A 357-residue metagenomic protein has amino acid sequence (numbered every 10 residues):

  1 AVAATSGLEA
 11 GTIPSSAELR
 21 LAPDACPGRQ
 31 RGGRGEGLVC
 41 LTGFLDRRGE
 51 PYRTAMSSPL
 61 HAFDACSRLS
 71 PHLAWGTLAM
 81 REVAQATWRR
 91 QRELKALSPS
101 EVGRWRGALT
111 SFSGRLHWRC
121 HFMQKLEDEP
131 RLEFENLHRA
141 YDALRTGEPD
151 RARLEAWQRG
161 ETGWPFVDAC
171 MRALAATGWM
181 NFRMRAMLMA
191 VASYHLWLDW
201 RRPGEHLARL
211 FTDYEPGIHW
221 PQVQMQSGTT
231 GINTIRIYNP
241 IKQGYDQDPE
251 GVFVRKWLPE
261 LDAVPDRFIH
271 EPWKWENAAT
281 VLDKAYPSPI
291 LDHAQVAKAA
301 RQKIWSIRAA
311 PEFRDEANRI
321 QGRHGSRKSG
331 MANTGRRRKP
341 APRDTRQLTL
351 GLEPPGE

Functional and structural regions predicted by a protein language model:
A1-A140, V252-E357: Glycine/tryptophan-enriched, flexible segments
R68-D266: Active-site-proximal binding-pocket segments
